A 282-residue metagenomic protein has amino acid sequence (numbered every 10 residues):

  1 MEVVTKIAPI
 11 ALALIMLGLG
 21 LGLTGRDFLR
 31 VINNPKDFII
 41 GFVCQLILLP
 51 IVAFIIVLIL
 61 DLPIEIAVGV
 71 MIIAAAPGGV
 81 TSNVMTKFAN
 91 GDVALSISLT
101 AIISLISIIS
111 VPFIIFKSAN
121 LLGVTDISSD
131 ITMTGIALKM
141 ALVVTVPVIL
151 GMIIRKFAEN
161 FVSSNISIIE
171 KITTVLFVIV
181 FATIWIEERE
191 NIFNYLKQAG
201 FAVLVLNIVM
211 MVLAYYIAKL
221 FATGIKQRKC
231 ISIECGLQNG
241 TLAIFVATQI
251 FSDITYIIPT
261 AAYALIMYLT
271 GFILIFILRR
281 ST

Functional and structural regions predicted by a protein language model:
M1-T282: Alpha-helical transmembrane segments of multi-pass small-molecule/ion transporters
